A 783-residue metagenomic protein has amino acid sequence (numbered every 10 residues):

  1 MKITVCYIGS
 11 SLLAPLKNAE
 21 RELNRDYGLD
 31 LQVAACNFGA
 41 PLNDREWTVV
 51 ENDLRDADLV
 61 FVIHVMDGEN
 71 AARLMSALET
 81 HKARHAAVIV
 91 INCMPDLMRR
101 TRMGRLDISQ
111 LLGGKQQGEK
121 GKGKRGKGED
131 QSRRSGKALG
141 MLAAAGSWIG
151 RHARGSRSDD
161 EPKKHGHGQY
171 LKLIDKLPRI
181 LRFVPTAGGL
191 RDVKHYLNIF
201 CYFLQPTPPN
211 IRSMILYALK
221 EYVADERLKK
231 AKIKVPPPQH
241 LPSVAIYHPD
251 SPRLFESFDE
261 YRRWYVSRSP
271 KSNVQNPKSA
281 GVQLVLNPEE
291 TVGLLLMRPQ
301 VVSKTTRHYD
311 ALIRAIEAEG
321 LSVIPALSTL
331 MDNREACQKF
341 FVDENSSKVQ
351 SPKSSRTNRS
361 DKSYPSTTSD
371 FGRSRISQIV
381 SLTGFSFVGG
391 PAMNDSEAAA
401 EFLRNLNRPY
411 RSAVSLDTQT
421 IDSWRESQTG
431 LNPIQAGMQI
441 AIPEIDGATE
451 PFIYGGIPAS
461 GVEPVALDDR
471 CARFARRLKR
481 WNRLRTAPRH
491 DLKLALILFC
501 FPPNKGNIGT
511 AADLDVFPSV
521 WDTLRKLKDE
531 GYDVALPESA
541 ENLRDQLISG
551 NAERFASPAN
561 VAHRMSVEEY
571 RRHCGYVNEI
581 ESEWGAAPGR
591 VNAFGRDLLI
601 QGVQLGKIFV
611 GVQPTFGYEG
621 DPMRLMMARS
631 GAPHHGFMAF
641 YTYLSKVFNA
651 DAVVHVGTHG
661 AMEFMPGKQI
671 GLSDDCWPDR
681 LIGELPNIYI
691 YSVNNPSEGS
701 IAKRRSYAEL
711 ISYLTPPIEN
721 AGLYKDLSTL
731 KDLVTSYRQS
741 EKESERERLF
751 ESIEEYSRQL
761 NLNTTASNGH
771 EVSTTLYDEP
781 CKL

Functional and structural regions predicted by a protein language model:
M1-K348, R356-L783: An N-terminal assembly and electron-transfer interface module characteristic of large anaerobic redox and radical
